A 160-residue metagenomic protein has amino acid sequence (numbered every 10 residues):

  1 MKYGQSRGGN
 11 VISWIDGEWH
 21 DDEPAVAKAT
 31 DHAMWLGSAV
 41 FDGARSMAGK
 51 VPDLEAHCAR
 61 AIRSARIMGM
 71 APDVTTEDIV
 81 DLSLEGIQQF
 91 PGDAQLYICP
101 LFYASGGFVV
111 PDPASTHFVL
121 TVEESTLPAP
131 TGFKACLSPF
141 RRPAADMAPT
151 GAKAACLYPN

Functional and structural regions predicted by a protein language model:
M1-D73, V80-E85, V109-N160: Helix-start/capping segments and mature chain N-termini
I79-G107: Short, acidic/charged, Gly/Pro-enriched secondary-structure junctions
